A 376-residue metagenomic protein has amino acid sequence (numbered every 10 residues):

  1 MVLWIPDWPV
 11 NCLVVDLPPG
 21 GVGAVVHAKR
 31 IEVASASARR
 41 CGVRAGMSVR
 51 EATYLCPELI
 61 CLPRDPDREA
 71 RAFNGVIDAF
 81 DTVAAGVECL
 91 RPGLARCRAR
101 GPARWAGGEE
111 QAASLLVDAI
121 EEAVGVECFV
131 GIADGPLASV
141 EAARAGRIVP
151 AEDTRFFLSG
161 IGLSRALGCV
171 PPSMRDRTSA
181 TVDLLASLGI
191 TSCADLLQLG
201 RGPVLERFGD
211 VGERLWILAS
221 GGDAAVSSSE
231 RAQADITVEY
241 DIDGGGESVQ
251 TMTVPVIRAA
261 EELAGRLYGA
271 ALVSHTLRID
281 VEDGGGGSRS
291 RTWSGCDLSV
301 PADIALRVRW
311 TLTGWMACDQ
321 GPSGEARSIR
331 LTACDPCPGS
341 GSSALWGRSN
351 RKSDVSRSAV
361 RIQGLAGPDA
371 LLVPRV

Functional and structural regions predicted by a protein language model:
M1-A103, G108-Q111, L115-D118: Residues that scaffold, gate, or flank divalent-cation-dependent active/transport sites
V2, E58-L59, V182-A326, P336-G347: DNA-contacting surface of Y-family translesion DNA polymerases
S37, C41-V43, D153-Q198: Amphipathic, charged-and-aliphatic alpha-helical interface segments that function as noncatalytic docking
A52, G93, V130, L196 (+4 more regions): A residue-level signal for conserved active-site and pocket-lining positions in enzyme catalytic cores
D78-A79, Q111-I148, E213-R214, L218 (+1 more regions): Structured, non-catalytic alpha/beta "coupling" segments that mediate domain-domain communication and provide generic
L90-L94, A133-L137, L272-T276, G324-A326: Short Gly/Ser/Thr- and Asp/Glu-enriched loop/turn motifs at secondary-structure junctions
P92-C97, P136-A138, A180, L199: Short, conserved phosphate-binding/catalytic loop or strand-edge motifs used in phosphoryl-/nucleotidyl-transfer
S323-V376: Acidic, metal-coordinating catalytic segment for phosphate/diphosphate chemistry, firing primarily on the Nudix
